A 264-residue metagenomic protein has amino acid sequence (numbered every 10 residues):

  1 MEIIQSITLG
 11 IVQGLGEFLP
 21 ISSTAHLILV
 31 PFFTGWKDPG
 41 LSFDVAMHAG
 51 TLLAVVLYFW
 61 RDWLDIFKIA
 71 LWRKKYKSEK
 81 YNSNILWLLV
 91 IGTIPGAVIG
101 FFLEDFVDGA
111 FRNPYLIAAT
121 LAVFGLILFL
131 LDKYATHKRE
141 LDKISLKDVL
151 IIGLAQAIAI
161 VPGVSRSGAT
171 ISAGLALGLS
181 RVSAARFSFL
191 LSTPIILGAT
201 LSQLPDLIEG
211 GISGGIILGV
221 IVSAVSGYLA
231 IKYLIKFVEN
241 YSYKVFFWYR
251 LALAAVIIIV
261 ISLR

Functional and structural regions predicted by a protein language model:
M1-R264: Multi-pass membrane proteins that catalyze or facilitate reactions on polyprenyl-/lipid-phosphate substrates and their
